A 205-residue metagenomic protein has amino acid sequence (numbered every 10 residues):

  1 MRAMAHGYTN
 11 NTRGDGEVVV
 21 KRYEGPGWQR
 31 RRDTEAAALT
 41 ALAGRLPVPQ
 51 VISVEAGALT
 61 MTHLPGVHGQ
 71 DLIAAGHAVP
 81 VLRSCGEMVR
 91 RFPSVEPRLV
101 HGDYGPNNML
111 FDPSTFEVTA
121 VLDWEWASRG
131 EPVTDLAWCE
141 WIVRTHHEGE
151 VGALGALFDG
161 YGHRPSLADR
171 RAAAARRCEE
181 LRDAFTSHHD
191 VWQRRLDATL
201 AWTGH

Functional and structural regions predicted by a protein language model:
R2-E35, T40: ATP-binding glycine-rich loop module of kinase domains
N10-G14, P93-T134: Active-site acidic catalytic loop and adjacent metal/ATP-binding pocket of ATP-dependent phosphoryl transfer enzymes
R13-G16, G44, T62-H63, D112-P113: Active-site beta-strand termini and strand-to-loop segments that position acidic
L42-L46, G69-N107: Conserved kinase catalytic-core helix
A43-E55: Conserved HxN/HPN-centered segment at the entrance to the catalytic loop of eukaryotic protein kinase-like domains
A56-H68: Conserved short submotifs of the Hanks-type protein kinase catalytic core that shape the nucleotide-binding pocket
D135-R164, R176-H188: Active-site activation/catalytic loop segments of kinase-like enzymes and analogous catalytic loops in related
R171-H205: Long hydrophobic alpha-helical segments typical of transmembrane helices together with their membrane-interfacial
